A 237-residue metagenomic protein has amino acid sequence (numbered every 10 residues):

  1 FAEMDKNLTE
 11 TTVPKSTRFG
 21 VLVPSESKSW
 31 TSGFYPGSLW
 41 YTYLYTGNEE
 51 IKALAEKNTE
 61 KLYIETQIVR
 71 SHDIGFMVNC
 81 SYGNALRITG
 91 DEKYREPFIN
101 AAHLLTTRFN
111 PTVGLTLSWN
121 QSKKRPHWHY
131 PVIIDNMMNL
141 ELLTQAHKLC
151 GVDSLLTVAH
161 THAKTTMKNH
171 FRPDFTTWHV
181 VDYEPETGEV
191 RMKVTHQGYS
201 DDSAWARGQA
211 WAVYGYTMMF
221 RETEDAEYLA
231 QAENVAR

Functional and structural regions predicted by a protein language model:
F1-R237: Glycan-recognition and catalytic cores of secretory/periplasmic carbohydrate-active enzymes
